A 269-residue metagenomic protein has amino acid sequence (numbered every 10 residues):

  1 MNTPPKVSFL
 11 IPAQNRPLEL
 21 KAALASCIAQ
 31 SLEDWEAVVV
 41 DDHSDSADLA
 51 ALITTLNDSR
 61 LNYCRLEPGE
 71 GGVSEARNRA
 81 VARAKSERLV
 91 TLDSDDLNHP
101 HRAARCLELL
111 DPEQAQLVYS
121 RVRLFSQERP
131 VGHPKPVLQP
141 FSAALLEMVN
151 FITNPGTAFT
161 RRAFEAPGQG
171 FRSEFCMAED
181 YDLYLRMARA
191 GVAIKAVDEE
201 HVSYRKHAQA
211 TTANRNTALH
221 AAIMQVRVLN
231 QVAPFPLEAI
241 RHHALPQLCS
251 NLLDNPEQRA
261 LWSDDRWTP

Functional and structural regions predicted by a protein language model:
P5-S8, S26, E36, D182: Cell-envelope/extracellular polymer assembly enzymes that use nucleotide-activated donors
V7-E19, A23, Q30, V40 (+1 more regions): A conserved hydrophobic helix/loop-capping motif in glycosyltransferases and polysaccharide synthases
L24-E67: Acidic donor-binding segment of Leloir-type glycosyltransferases
D48-L49, R77, N98-R105, E128-R129 (+1 more regions): Acidic donor-diphosphate engagement hotspot in glycosyltransferases and nucleotidyltransferases that stabilizes
E67-A84: Glycine-rich, basic loop-to-helix element that forms the pyrophosphate-binding segment of sugar-nucleotide handling
L89: Short aromatic/hydrophobic "clamp" motif used to bind/position activated sugar donors
H101-G132: Conserved donor NDP-sugar-binding/catalytic core segment of glycosyltransferases
P140-I223: Conserved nucleotide-sugar donor-binding catalytic segment
